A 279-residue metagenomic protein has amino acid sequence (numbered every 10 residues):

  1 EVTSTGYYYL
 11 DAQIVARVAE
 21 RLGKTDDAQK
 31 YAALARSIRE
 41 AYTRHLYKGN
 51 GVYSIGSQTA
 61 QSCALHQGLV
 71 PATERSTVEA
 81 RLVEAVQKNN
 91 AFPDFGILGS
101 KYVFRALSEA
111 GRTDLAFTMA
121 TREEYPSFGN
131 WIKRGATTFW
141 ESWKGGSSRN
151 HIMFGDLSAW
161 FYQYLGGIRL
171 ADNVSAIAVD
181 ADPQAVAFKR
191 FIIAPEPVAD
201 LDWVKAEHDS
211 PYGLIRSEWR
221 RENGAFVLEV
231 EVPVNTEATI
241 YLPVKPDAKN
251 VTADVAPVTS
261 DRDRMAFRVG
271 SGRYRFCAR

Functional and structural regions predicted by a protein language model:
E1-T3, Y7-R149, R268: Catalytic cores of carbohydrate-active enzymes
A33, D114-R279: Non-catalytic C-terminal accessory modules of carbohydrate-active enzymes
